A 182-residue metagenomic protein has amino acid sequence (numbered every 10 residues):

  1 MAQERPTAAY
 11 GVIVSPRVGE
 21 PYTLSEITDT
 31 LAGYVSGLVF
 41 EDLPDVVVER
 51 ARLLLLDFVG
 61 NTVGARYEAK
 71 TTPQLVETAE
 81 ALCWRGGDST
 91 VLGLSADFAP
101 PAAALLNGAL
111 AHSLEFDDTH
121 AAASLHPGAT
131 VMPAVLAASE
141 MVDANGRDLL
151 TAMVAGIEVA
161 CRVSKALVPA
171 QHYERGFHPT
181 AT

Functional and structural regions predicted by a protein language model:
Y10-T182: N-terminal core-entry segment
